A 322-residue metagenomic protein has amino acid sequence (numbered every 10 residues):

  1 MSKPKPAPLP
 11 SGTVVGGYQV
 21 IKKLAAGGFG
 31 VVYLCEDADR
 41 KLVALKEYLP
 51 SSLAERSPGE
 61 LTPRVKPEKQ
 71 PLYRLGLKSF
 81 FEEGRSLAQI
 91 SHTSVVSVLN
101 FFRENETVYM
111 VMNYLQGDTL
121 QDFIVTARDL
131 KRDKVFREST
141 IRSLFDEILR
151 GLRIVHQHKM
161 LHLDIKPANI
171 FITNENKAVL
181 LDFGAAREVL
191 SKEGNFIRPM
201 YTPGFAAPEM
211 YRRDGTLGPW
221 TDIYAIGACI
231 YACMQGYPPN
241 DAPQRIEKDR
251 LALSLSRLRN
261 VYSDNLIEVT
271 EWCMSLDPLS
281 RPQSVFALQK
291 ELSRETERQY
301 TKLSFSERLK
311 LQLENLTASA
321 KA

Functional and structural regions predicted by a protein language model:
S57-Q89: AlphaC helix of the eukaryotic protein kinase fold
F101: Activation-segment/catalytic-loop signature of the eukaryotic protein kinase fold
N105-T119, F123: Conserved short submotifs of the Hanks-type protein kinase catalytic core that shape the nucleotide-binding pocket
Q121-F136: AlphaC helix of the protein kinase catalytic domain
L144-F145: Activation segment signature within eukaryotic-like protein kinase domains
I148-M160: Protein kinase catalytic-loop region centered on the HRD/HxD motif
N195-M210: Conserved activation segment of eukaryotic-like protein kinases, specifically the C-terminal portion of the activation
